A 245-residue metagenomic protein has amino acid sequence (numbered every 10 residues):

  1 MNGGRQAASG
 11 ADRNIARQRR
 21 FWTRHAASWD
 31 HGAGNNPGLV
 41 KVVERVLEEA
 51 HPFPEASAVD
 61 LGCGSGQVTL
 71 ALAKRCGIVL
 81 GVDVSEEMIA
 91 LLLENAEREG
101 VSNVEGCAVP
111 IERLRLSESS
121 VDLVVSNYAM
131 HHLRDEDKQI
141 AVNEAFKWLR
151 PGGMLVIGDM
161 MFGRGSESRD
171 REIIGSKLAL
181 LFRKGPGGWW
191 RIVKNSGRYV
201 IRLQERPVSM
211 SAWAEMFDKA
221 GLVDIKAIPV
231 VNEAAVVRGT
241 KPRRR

Functional and structural regions predicted by a protein language model:
N2-F53: Conserved class I S-adenosyl-L-methionine
S57, G152-M154: Short glycine-centered segments of the SAM/dcSAM-binding site in methyltransferase folds
V59, S65-R113: Class I SAM-dependent methyltransferase SAM/SAH-binding core
L116-L123: A short acidic, Gly/Pro-enriched loop at the edge of an enzyme's catalytic core that lines a small-molecule cofactor
L123-E136: A short SAM/SAH-binding and catalytic strip from SAM-dependent methyltransferases
Q139-P151: A short glycine-rich, Lys/Arg-flanked "PGG" loop and its adjoining helix->strand segment in the class I
G158-D218, K226-A227: C-terminal alpha-helical "lid/dimerization" subdomain adjacent to the S-adenosyl-L-methionine
G221-R245: Core SAM-dependent methyltransferase catalytic element
